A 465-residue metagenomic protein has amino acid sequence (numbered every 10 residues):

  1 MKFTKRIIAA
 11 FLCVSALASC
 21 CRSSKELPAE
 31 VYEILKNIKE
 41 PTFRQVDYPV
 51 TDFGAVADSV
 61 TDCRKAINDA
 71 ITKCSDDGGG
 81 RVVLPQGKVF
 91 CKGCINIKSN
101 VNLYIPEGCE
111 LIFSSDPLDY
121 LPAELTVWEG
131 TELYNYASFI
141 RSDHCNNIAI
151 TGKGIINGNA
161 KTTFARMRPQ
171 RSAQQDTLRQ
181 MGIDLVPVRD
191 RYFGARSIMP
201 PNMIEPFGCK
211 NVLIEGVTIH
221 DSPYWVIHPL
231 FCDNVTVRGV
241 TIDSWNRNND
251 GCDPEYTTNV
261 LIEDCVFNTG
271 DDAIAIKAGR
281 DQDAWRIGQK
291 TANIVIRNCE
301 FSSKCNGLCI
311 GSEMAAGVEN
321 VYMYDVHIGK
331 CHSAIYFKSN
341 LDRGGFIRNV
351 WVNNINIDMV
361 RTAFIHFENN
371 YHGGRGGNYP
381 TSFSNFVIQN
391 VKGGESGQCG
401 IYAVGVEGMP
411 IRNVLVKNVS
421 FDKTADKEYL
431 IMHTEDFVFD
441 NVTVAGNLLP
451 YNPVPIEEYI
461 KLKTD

Functional and structural regions predicted by a protein language model:
M1-E26: Bacterial Sec-dependent N-terminal signal peptides
S19-D465: Extracellular/periplasmic carbohydrate-active domains that bind, remodel, or depolymerize complex polysaccharides
